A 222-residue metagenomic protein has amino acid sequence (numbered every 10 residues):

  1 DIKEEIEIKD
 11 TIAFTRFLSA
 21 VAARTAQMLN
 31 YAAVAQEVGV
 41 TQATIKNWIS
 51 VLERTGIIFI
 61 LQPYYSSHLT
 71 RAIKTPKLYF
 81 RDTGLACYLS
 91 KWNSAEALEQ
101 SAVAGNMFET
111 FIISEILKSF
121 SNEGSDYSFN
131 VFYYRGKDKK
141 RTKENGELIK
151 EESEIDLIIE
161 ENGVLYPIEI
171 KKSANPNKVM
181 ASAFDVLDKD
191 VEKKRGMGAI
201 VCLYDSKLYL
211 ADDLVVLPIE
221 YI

Functional and structural regions predicted by a protein language model:
D1-R54: Conserved helicase/translocase motor-coupling segment
S50-V51, G56-I58, Q62-I222: A cross-kingdom feature that marks ATP-driven nucleic-acid transaction machinery
